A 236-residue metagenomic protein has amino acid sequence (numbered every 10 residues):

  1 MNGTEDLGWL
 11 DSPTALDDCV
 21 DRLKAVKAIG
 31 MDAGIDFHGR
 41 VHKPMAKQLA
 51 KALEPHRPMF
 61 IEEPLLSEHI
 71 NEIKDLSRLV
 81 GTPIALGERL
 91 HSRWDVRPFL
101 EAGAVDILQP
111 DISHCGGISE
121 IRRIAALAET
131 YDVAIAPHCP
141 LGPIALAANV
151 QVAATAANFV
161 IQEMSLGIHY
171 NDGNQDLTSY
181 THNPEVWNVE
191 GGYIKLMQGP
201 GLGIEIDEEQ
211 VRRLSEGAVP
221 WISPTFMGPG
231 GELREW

Functional and structural regions predicted by a protein language model:
M1-L79: Metal-dependent enolase-superfamily TIM-barrel catalytic cores that perform enediolate-based chemistry
D11-D18, G116, L141, L202: Catalytic cores of large soluble enzymes that bind and process phosphate-bearing ligands
K27-G30, R57, A153-A157, S215-A218: Structural signal for hydrophobic packing residues in well-ordered secondary-structure cores of soluble enzyme domains
R57, E68-A85, L90-P200: Shared catalytic-loop signature of beta/alpha-barrel
P200-W236: Extended hydrophobic packing segments that form well-structured cores
